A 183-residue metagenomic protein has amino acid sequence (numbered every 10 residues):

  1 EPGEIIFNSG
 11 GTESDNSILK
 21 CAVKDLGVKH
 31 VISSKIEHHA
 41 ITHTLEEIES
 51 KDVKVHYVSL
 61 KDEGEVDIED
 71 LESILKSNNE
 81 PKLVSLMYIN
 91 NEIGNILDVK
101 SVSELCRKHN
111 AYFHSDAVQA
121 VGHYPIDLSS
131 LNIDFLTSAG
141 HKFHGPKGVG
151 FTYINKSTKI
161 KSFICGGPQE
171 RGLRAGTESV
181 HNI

Functional and structural regions predicted by a protein language model:
E1-I183: Pyridoxal 5′-phosphate
